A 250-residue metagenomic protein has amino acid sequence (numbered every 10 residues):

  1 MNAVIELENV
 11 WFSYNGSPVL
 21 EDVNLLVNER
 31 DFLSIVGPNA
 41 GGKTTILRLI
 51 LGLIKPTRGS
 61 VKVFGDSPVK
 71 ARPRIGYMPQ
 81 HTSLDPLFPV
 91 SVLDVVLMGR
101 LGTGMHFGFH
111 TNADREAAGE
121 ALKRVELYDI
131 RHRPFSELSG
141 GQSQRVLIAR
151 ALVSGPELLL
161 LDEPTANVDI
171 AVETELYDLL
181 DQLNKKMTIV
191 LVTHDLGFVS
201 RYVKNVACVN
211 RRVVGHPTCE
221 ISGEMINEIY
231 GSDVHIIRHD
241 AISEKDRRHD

Functional and structural regions predicted by a protein language model:
I5, V19-D22, R131: Conserved structural motif at the start of ABC-family nucleotide-binding domains
L51: Helix-to-loop junction immediately C-terminal to a conserved catalytic motif
G59-P73: Conserved ABC transporter NBD signature motif
L97, N112-I130: Conserved ABC ATPase "signature" region
P134-L138, Q142: Conserved ABC ATPase signature
L159-E163: Catalytic Walker B motif of ABC-type/P-loop ATPase nucleotide-binding domains
S222-D250: ABC ATPase nucleotide-binding domains
